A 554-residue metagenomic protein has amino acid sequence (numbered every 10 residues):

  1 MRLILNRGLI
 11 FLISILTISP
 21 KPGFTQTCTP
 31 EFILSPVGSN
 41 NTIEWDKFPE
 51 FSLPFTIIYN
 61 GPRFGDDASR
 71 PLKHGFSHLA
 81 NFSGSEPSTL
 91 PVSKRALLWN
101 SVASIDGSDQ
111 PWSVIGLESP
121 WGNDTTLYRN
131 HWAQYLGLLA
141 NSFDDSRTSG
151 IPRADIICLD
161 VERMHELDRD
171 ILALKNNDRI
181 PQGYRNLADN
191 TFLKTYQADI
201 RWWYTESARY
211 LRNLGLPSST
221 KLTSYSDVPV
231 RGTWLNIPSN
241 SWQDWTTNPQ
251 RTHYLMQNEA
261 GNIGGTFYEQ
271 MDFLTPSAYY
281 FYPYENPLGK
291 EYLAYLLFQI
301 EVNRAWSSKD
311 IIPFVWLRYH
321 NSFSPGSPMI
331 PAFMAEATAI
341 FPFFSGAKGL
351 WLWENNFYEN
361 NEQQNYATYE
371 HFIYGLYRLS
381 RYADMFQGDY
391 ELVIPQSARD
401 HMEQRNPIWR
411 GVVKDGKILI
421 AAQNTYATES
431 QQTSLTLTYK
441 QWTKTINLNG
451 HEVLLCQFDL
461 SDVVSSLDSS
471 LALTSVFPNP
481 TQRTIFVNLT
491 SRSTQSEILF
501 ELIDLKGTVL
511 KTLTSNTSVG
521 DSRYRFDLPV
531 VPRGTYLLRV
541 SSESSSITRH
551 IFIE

Functional and structural regions predicted by a protein language model:
M1-Q26: Bacterial Sec-dependent N-terminal signal peptides
Q26-L460: Glycan-processing catalytic domains of CAZymes
S345, L502-L510, Y536: Short, glycine-anchored, charge-dense loop/turn motifs used at functional sites
Q441-T445, T508-T514, S546-I547: Surface-exposed loop/edge segments in extracytoplasmic proteins
L454, S522-F526: Short strand-edge motifs at loop-to-beta-strand transitions and within beta-strands of extracellular beta-rich domains
L467-S491, I503-T508, F552-E554: Surface-exposed, proline-anchored Ser/Thr-rich loop/turn motifs
Q495, D521, R533-T535: Extracellular Ig-like/FN3 beta-sandwich strand-entry sites
P529, R533-E554: C-terminal tail/sorting-segment detector
